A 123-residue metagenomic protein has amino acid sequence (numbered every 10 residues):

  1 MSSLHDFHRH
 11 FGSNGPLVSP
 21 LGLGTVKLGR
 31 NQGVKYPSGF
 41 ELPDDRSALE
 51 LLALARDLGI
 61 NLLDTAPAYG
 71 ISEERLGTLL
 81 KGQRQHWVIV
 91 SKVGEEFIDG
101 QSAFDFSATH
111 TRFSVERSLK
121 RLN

Functional and structural regions predicted by a protein language model:
M1-V88: N-terminal binding-site loop/beta-alpha segment at the start of enzyme catalytic domains that lines or forms
R9, L62, F97, Q101-F104: Residues at structural and domain junctions
R30-K35, E96-S102: A short acidic, helix-capping loop that chelates divalent metal ions and anchors anionic groups
V34, S102-N123: Glycine/proline-rich, positively charged, aromatic-decorated active-site loop/lid region on the catalytic face
R75-L79, K92, H110-R117: Generic beta-strand or strand-like secondary-structure segments
H86-I98: A short, structured active-site edge motif that brings together acidic residues
